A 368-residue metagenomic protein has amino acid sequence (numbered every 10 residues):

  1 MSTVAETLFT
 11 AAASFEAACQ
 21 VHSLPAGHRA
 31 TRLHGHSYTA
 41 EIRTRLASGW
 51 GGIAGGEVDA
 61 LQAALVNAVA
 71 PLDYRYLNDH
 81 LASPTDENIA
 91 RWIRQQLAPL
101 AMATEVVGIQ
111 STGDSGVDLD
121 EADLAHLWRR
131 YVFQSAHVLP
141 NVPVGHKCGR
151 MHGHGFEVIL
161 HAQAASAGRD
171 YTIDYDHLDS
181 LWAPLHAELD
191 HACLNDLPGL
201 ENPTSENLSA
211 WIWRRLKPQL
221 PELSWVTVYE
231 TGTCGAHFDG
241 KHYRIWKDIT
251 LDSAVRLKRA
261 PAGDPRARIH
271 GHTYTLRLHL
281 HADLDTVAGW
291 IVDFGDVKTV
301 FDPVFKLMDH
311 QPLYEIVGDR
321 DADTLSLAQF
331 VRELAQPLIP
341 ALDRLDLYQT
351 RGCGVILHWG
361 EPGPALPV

Functional and structural regions predicted by a protein language model:
S2-V368: Charge-rich, low-complexity N-terminal segments
